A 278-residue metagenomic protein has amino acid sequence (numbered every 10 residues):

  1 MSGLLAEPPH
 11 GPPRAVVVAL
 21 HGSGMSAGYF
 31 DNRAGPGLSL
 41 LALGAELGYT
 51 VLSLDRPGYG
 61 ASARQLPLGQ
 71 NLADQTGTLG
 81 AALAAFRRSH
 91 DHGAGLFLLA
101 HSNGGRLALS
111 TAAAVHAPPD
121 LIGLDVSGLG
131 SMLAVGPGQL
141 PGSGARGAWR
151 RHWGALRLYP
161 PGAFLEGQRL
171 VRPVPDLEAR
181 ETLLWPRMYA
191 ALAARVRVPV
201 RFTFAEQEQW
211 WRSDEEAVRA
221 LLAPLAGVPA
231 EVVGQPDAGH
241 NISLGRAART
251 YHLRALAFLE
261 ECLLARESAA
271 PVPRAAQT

Functional and structural regions predicted by a protein language model:
H10-E46: Short, surface-exposed "cap/lid" segments of acyl-processing enzymes
G28, D55-Q70, H240-N241: Glycine-rich "HGGG/HGxG" loop immediately N-terminal to the catalytic nucleophile of the alpha/beta-hydrolase
G37-A63: Conserved alpha/beta-hydrolase
G69-H90: Alpha/beta-hydrolase active-site loop
A94-V126: Conserved hydrolase catalytic core segment
V196, F202-F204: Short beta-strand/loop motif that positions the catalytic acidic residue of the alpha/beta-hydrolase fold
E206-A238: Conserved loop-alpha-helix segment in the C-terminal half of the alpha/beta-hydrolase fold that carries the catalytic
A238-R249: Catalytic histidine-centered segment of alpha/beta-hydrolase-like enzymes
